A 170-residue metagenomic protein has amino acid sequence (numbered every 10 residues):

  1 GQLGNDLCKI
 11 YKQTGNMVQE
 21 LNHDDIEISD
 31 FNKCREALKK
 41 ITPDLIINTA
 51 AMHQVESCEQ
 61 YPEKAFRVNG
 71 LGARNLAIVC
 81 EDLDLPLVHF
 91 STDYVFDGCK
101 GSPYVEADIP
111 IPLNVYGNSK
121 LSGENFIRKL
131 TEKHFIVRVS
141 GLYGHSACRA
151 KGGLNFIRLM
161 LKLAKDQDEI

Functional and structural regions predicted by a protein language model:
G4-N5: N-terminal Rossmann-fold NAD(P) dinucleotide-binding loop
K12-A37: Adenosine-cofactor binding site in Rossmann-like domains, unifying the SAM/SAH pocket of S-adenosylmethionine-dependent
L21, I46-A50, L87-T92, D97 (+1 more regions): SDR active-site strand-loop-helix element
F31-V68: NAD(P)H-binding glycine-rich loop region in Rossmannoid oxidoreductase-like domains and their noncatalytic homologs
M52-V55, Q60, T92-L113: Active-site "gating" loop of Rossmann-like NAD(P)-dependent oxidoreductase/epimerase domains
Q60-V88: NAD(P)-cofactor binding segment of oxidoreductase domains
S119: Active-site helix of classical SDR
N125-I170: NAD(P)-dependent short-chain dehydrogenase/reductase
